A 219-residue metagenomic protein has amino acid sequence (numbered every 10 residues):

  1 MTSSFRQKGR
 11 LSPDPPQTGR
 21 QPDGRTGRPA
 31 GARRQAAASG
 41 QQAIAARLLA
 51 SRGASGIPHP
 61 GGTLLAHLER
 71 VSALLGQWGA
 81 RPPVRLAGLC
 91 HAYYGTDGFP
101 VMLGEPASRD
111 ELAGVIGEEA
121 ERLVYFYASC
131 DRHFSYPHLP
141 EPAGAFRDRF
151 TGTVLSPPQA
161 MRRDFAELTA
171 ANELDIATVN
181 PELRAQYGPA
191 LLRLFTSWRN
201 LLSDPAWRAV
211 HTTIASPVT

Functional and structural regions predicted by a protein language model:
A36-A45, A50: Charged, compositionally biased N-terminal leader segments and the immediate start of the first structured element
S51-P58, L64, V71-S197: Divalent metal-dependent catalytic cores for phosphoryl transfer on phosphate-bearing substrates
L194-T213: Charge-biased, low-complexity intrinsically disordered regions
